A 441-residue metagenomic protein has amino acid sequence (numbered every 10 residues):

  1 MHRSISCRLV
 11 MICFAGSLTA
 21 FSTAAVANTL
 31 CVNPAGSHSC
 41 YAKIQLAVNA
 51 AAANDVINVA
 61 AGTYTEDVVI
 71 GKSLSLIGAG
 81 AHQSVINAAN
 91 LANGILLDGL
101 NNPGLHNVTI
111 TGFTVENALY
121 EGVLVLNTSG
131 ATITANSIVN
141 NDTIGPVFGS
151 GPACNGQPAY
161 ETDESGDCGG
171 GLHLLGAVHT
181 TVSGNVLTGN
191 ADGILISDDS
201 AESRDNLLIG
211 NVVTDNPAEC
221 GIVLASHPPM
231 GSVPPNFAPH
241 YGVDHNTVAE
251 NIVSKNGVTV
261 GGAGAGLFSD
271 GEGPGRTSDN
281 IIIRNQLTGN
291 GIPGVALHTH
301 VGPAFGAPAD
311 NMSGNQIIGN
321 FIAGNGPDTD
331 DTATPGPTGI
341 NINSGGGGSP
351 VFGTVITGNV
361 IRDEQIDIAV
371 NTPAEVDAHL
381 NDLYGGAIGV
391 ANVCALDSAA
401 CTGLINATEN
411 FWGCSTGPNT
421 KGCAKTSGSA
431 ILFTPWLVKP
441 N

Functional and structural regions predicted by a protein language model:
V10-F21: Bacterial N-terminal signal peptides
T19-L46, A50, A61, A79 (+1 more regions): Right-handed parallel beta-helix/beta-solenoid
S37, D55, G62-T63, G80-H82 (+2 more regions): Acidic glycine-/aspartate-rich tracts in secreted/extracellular proteins
Q45, N49-A52, Y64-I77, V85-G130 (+1 more regions): Extracellular beta-strand-rich solenoid/capping regions of secreted or surface-exposed proteins that bind or remodel
V59, A79-Q83, F113, N136: Extracellular beta-strand-rich, repetitive "passenger/adhesive" scaffolds that bind or process carbohydrates
A88-N101, N117-L126, V147-G176, G189-S203 (+6 more regions): Extracellular beta-strand/beta-solenoid scaffold signature
S232, F305, D330, P335 (+1 more regions): Functionally critical loop-and-helix segments that line ligand-binding/catalytic clefts of soluble enzyme domains
